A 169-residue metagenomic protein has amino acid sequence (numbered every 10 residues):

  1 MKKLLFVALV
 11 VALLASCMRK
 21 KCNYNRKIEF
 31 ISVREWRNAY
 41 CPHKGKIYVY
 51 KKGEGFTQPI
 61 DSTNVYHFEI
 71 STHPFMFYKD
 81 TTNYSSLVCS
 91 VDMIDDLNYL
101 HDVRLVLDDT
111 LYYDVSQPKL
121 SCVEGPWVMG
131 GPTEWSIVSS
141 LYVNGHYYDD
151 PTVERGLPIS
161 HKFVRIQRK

Functional and structural regions predicted by a protein language model:
M1-L4: Positively charged n-region of N-terminal signal peptides that target proteins for export
V7-A12: Bacterial N-terminal signal peptides
L14-S16: C-terminal motif of bacterial Sec signal peptides marking the signal peptidase cleavage site
M18-K20: Bacterial signal peptide processing site
N25-H43: Post-signal peptide N-terminal segment of mature Sec-exported envelope proteins
K46-Y48: Beta-strand signatures of extracellular beta-sandwich domains
Y50-L111: Tryptophan-paired
S90-K169: Extracytoplasmic electrostatic interaction patches
